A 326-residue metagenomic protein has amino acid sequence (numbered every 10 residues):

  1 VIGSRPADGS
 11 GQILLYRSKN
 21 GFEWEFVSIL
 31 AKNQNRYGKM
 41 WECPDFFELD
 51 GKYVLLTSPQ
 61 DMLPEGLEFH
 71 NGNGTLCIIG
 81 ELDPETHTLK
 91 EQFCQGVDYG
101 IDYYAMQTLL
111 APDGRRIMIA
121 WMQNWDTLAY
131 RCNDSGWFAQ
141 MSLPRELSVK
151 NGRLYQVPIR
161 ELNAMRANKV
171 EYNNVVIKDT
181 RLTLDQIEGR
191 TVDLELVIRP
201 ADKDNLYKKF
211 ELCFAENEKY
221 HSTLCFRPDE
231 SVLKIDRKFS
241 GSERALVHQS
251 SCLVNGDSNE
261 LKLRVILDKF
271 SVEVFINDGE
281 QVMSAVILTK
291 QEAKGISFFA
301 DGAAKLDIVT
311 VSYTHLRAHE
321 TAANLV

Functional and structural regions predicted by a protein language model:
V1-Y37, D50-Y99, M122-N173, K269-F270 (+1 more regions): Beta-rich carbohydrate-recognition and catalytic domains
E42-P44, Y104-Q107: Beta-propeller and closely related beta-sheet repeat lectin domains
P144, A304-Y313: Exposed low-complexity, polar/acidic, P/S/T/G-rich flexible segments that act as propeptides, protease-susceptible
R181-D236: Secretory/extracellular carbohydrate-interaction modules and structurally similar beta-sandwich "look-alikes"
L194-L196, E260-I276: Short tryptophan-centered beta-strand motifs in secreted/extracellular beta-sheet-rich domains of glycan-recognition
E218-E260: Glycine-aromatic-enriched beta-strand/loop faces of beta-sandwich-type recognition domains, especially lectin-like
G279-A293: Short, solvent-exposed beta-strand-to-loop segments that form ligand-recognition rims of beta-rich domains
T314-T321: Conserved small/polar residues in nucleotide/adenosyl-binding loops
